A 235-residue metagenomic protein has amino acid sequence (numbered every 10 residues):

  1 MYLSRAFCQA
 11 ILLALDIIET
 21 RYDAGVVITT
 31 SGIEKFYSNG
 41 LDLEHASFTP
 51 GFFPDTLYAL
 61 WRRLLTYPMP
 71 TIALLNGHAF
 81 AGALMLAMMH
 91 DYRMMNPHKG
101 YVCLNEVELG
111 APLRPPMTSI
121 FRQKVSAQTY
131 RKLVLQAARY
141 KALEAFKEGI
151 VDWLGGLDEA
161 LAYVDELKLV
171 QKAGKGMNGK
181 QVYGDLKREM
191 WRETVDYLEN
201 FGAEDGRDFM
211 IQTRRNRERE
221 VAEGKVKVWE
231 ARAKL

Functional and structural regions predicted by a protein language model:
M1, R5-F48, R63-A73, N96-G100: A structural preference for short, pocket-lining loop segments at secondary-structure junctions
T29, L86-M88, A145: Hydrophobic/aromatic residues within transmembrane alpha-helices of multi-pass small-molecule transporters
F36, L60-L109: Glycine-rich beta-to-alpha active-site loop
A81, A137-E144: Acidic, divalent-metal-coordinating active-site segment for phosphoryl/phosphodiester hydrolysis, typified by short
D91-M94, K132, Q136-A138, D152-G156: Well-ordered beta-strand positions
M95-N96, G100, K147-E204: C-terminal long alpha-helix characteristic of the crotonase
P116-Q128: Hydrophobic, secondary-structure "cap" segments at the distal end of domains
L169, N200-L235: Eukaryotic N-terminal low-complexity, Ser/Thr- and Lys/Arg-rich leader segments that predominantly function as
